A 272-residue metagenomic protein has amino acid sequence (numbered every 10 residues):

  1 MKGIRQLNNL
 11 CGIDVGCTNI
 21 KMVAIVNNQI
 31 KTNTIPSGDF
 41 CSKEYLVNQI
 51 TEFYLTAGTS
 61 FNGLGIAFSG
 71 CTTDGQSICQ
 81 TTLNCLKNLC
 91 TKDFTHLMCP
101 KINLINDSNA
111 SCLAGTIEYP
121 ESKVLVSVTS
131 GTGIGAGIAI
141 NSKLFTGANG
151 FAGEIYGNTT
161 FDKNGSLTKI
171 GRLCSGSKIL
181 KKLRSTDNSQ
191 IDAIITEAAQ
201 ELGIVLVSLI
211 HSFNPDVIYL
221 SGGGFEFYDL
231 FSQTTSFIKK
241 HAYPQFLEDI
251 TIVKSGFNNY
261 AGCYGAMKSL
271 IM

Functional and structural regions predicted by a protein language model:
K2-R5, C11, V23-N27, T34 (+5 more regions): Glycine/GP-enriched mid-protein hinge/lid loop-to-helix segment characteristic of carbohydrate kinases
R5-F68: Conserved phosphate-binding loops in N-terminal lobes of ATP-dependent enzymes of the actin/Hsp70/sugar-kinase
Q29, K101-N103, T251-V253: Conserved beta-strand segments of alpha/beta enzyme cores
N33-S60, I170-T235, I250-A261: Adenine-nucleotide phosphate-binding core of ATP-dependent small-molecule kinases
G38-T51, S60-L64, S69-V124, D229-Q245: Glycine-rich phosphate-binding loop and adjoining helix at the ATP-binding site of ATP-dependent phosphoryl-transfer
Y54, S269-M272: Short, hydrophobic alpha-helical segments
F68, S130-T132, G222-G223: Short secondary-structure boundary segments
